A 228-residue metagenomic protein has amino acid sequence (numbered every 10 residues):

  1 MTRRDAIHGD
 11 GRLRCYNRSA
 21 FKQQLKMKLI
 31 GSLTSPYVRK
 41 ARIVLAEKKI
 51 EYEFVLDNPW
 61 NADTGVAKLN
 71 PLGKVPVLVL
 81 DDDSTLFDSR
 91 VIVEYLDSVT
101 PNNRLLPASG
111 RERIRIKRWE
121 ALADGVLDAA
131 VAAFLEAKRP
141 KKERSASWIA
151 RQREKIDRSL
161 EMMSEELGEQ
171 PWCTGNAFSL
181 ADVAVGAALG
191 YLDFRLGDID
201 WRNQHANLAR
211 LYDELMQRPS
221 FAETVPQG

Functional and structural regions predicted by a protein language model:
G9-G11: Residue-identity detector for glycine
Y16-A150: GST-like domain detector, emphasizing the conserved glutathione-binding G-site in the N-terminal thioredoxin-like
V93, D97, K117-E120, L160 (+2 more regions): Non-transmembrane alpha-helical segments in soluble domains of secreted/periplasmic/extracellular proteins
A123-D213: GST-like fold's C-terminal all-alpha helical module
R210-T224: Charged phosphate-binding loop/patch that engages nucleotide di/tri-phosphates or the phosphate backbone of nucleic
